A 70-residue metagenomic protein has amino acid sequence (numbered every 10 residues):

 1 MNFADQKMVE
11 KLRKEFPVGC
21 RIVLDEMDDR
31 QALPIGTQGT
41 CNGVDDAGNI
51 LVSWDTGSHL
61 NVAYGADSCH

Functional and structural regions predicted by a protein language model:
N2-H70: Basic/aromatic-rich interaction segments and small domains that mediate binding to polyanionic partners
